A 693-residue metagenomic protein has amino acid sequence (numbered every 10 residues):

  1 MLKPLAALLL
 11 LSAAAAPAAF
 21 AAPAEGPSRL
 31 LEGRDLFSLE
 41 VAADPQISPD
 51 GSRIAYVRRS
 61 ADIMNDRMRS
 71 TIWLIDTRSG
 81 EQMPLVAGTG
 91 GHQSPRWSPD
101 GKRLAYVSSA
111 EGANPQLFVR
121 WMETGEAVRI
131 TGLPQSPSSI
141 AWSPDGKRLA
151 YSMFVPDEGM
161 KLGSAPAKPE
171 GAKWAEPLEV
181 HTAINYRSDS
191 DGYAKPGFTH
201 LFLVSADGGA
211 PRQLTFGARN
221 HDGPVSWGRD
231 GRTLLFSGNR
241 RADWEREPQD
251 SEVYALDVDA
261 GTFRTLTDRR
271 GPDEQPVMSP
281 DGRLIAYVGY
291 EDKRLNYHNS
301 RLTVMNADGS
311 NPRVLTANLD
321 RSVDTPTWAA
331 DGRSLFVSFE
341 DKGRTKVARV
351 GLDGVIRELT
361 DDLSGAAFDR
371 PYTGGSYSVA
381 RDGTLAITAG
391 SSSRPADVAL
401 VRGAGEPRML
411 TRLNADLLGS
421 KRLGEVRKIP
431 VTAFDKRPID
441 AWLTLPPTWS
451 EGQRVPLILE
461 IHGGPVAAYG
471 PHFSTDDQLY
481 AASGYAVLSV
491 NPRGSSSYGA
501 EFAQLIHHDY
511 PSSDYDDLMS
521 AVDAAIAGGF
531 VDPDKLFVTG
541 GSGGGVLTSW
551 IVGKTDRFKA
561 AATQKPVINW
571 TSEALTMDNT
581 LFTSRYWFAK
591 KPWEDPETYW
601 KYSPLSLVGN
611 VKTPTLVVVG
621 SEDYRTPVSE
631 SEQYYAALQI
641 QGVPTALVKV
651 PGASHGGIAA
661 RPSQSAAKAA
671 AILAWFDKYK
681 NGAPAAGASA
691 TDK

Functional and structural regions predicted by a protein language model:
Q46, A150-M153, W174, L178-T182 (+9 more regions): Non-catalytic accessory segments flanking enzyme active sites
P49-D50, P99-D100, P144-D145, R229-D230 (+3 more regions): Residue-level detector of Asp-centered blade-edge/turn motifs that repeat once per structural unit in beta-propeller
G51-I54, G101-A105, L149-A150, L234 (+3 more regions): Hydrophobic beta-strand positions that form the internal "hydrophobic ladder" of WD40/Gbeta-like beta-propeller blades
R58-T71, L85-H92, A105-F118, E126 (+11 more regions): A flexible loop/linker signature enriched in serine peptidases of the S9 family
D76-G80, W121-G125, S205-G209, D257-G261 (+3 more regions): Short loop/turn segments that connect beta-strands within beta-propeller blades
R241-A242, A404, L413-D534, G541 (+1 more regions): Cap/lid segment of the alpha/beta-hydrolase catalytic domain
S489-K693: Active-site-proximal cap/loop segments of hydrolase catalytic domains
